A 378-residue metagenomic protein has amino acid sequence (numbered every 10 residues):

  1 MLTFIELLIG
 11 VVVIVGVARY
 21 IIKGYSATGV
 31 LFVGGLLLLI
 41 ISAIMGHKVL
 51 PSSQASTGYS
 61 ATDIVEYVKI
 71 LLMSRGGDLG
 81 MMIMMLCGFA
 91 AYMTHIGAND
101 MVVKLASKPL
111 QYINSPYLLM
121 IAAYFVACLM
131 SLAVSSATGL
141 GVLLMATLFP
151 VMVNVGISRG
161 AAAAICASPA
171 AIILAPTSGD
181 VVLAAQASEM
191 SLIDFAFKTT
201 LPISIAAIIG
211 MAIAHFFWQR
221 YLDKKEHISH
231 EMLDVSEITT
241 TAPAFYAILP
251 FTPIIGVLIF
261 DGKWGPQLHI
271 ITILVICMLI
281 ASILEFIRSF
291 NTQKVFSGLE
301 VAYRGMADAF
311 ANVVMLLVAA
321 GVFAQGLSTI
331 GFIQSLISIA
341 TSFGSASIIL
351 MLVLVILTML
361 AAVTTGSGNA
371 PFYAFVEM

Functional and structural regions predicted by a protein language model:
M1-I5, I22-Y25, S53-T57, V65-D78 (+5 more regions): Interfacial loop-to-helix junctions that mark the boundaries of transmembrane helices in multi-pass membrane
L2-I14, A18, L31-L38, S42 (+2 more regions): Long, contiguous bundles of hydrophobic transmembrane helices that form the permeation core of multi-pass
T3-L7, M73-G80, K108-A122, V155-A161 (+3 more regions): Membrane-interfacial loop-to-helix junctions in multi-pass transporters
V17-F32, V155, R159-G160, V301-A311: Alpha-helical transmembrane segments and their helix-start/interface "positive-inside/aromatic belt" motifs in integral
S26, G76-G80, A90-M101, S131-L143 (+5 more regions): Short helix-coil transition sites and intra-membrane helix breaks within transmembrane domains of multi-pass
F32, S52-D100, I271, V275-Q334: Core transmembrane alpha-helical segments of multi-pass membrane transporters/permeases
M82-M85, Q111-T147, L316-V322, F343-M378: Hydrophobic alpha-helical transmembrane segments of multi-pass integral membrane proteins, predominantly secondary
A127-L144, F149, N154-D194, G210-H215 (+1 more regions): Alpha-helical transmembrane segments and, especially, the helix-loop junctions at the ends of these helices
